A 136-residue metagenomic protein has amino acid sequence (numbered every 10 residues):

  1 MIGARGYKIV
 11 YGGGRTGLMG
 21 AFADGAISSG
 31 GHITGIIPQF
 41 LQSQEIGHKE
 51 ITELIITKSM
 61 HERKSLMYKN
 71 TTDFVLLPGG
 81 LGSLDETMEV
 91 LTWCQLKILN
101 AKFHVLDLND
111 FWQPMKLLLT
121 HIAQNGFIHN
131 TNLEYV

Functional and structural regions predicted by a protein language model:
M1-N70, L106, D110-V136: A cross-family phosphate/adenosyl-ligand binding-site feature
E62-L96, H104: Active-site/ligand-binding-proximal alpha/beta "capping" segment
K97-A101, H129: Short, structured loop/turn "capping" segments at alpha-beta junctions
